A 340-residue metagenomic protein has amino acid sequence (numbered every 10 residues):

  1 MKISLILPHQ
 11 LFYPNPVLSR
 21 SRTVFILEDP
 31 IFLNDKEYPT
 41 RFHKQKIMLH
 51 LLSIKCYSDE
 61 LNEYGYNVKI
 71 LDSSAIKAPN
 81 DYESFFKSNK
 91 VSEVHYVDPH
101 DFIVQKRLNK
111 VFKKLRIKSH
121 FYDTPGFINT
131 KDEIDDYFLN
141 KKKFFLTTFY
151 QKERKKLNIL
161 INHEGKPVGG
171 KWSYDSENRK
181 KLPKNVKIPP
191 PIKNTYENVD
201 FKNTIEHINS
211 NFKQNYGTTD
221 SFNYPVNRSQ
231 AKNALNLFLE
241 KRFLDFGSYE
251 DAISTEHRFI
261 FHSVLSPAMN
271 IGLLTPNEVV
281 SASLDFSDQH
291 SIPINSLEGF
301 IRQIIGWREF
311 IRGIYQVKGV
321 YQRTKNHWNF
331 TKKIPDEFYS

Functional and structural regions predicted by a protein language model:
M1-L71: N-terminal beta-strand-loop-alpha-helix module at the start of alpha/beta ligand-binding or catalytic domains
I6-P14, P79-S84, R107, A252 (+1 more regions): Short alpha-helical segments and helix-capping/turn motifs at coil-helix boundaries
H9, D29, S73-I76, P99-D101 (+2 more regions): An acidic- and aromatic-residue-enriched active-site/binding cleft used to recognize and process polar
G65-A78, S340: Glycine-rich phosphate-binding "P-loop"
P79-Y224: Beta-rich, aromatic/charged-enriched effector core domains that present basic-aromatic interfaces for binding
L157-F300: Glycine/tryptophan-enriched, flexible segments
I294-R312: Structured ligand/cofactor/substrate-binding pocket environments in proteins
I314, K318-S340: Active-site-adjacent "gating/activation" loops or surface patches in catalytic cores
